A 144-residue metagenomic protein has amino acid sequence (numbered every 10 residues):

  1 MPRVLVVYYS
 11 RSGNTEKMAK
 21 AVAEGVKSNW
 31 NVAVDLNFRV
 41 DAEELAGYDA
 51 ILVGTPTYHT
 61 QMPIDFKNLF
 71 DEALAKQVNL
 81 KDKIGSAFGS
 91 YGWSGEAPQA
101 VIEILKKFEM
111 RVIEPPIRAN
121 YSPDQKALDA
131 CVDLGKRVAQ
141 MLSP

Functional and structural regions predicted by a protein language model:
P2-V4, N14-K17, A21-N37, G47-P144: FMN-binding flavodoxin-like domain, especially the glycine-rich phosphate-binding loop
Y8-S12: Aromatic-flanked redox-active Cys/Sec active sites in thiol-based oxidoreductases, especially the WC-centered
D41-L45: Short amphipathic alpha-helix with an adjacent loop that forms part of the alpha/beta core around
